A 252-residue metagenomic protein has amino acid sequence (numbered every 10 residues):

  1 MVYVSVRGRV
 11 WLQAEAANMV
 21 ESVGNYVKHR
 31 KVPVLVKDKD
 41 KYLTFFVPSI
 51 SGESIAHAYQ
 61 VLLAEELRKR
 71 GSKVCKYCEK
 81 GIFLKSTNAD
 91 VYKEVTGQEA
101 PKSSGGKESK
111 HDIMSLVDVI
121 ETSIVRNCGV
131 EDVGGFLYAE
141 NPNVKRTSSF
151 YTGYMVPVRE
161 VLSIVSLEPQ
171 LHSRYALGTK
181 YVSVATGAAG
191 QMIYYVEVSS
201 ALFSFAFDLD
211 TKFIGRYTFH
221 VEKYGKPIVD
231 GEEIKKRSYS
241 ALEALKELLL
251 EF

Functional and structural regions predicted by a protein language model:
M1-F252: RNA-binding basic/glycine-rich loop and surface signature characteristic of RAMP-family CRISPR effectors
